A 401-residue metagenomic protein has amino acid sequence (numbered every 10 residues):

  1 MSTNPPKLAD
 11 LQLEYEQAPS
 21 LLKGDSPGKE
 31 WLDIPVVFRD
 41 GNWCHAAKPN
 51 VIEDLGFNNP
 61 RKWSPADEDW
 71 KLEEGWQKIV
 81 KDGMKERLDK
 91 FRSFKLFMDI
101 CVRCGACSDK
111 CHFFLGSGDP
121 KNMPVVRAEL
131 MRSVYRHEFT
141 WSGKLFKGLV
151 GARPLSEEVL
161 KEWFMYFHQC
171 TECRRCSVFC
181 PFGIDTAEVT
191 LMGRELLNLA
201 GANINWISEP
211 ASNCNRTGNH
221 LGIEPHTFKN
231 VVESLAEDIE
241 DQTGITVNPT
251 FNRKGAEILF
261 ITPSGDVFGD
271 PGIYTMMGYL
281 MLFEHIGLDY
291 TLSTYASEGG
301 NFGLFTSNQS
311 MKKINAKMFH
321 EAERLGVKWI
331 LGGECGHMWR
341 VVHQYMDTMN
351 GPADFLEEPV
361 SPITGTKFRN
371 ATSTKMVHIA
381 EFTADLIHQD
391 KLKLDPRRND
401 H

Functional and structural regions predicted by a protein language model:
M1-S64: Intrinsically disordered, low-structural-confidence terminal and linker regions
A9-E16, S26, D40-G41, L72-E73 (+3 more regions): Iron-sulfur-cluster electron-transfer modules
P49, A66-E74, A384-H401: Redox cofactor-anchoring modules in respiratory/redox and cofactor-processing assemblies
L55-I79, F114-K144: A broadly conserved sequence feature marking short terminus-proximal activation segments in nucleic acid-centric
D82-R87: Short, Gly/Pro- and small/polar-rich lid/capping loops
V102-S108: Mature N-terminal segment immediately following signal peptide/propeptide cleavage in secreted/periplasmic
K110-C111, C180: Cysteine-centered loop/knuckle micro-motif
F355-R397: Short, flexible loop segments at boundaries between secondary-structure elements
